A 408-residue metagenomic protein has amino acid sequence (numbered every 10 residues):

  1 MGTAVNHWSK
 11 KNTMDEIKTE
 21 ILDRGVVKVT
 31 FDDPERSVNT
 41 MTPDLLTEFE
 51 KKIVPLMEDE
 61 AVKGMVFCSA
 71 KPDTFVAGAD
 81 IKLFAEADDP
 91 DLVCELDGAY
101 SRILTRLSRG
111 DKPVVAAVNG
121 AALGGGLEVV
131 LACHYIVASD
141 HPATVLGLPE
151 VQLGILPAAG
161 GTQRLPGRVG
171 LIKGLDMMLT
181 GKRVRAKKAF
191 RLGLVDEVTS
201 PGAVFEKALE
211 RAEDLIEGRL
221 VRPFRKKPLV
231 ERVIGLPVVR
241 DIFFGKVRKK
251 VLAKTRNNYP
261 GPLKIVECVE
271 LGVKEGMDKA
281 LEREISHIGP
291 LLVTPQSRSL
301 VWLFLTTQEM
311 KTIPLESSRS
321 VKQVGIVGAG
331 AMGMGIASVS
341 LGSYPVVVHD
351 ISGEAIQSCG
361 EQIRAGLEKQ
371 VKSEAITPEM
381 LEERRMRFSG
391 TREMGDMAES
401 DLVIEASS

Functional and structural regions predicted by a protein language model:
N6-C68, I103-R106: Conserved CoA-thioester-binding segment of acyl-CoA-metabolizing enzymes
S9-D32, S37, L131, I172 (+4 more regions): Amphipathic alpha-helical segments at domain termini/boundaries
S69-I103, A122, Q152-I155: Glycine- (often His-adjacent) and acidic-residue-rich active-site loop that binds/positions the CoA thioester
A70, S101, R106-L153, P157 (+1 more regions): Glycine-rich beta-to-alpha active-site loop
N119, S407-S408: Short glycine-/small-residue-rich Rossmann-like dinucleotide-binding loops
G161-I172: Hydrophobic, secondary-structure "cap" segments at the distal end of domains
E309-G366, S389: NAD(P)+-binding Rossmann beta1-loop-alpha1 motif at the extreme N-terminus of oxidoreductases
S352-D401: Conserved N-terminal Rossmann-fold NAD(P) cofactor-binding segment
